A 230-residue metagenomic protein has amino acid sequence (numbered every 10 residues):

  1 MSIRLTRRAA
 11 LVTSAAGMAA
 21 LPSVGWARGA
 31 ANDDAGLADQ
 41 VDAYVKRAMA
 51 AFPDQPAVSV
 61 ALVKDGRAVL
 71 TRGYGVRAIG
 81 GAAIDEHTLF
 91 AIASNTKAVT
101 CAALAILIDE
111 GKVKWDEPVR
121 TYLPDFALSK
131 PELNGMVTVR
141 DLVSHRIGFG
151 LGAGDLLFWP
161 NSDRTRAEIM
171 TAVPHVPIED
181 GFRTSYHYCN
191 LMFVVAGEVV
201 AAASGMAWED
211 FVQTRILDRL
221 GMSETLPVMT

Functional and structural regions predicted by a protein language model:
M1-G17: N-terminal secretory signal peptides and thylakoid transit peptides that target proteins across membranes
G25-G29: Boundary at the C-terminal end of the N-terminal hydrophobic targeting segment
D33-K64: Beta-lactamase-like hydrolase cores
V45, G66, L142, I216: Conserved hydrophobic/aromatic pocket- or pore-lining residues that grip, position, or stack substrates in active sites
A50, V76-N190, G197, S204-M206 (+3 more regions): Active-site-proximal loop and beta-strand segments within enzyme catalytic domains
R67-A68, K112: Residue-level signal for well-ordered, solvent-exposed loop/turn and beta-edge residues enriched in charged/polar side
A68-Y74: Amphipathic coiled-coil signal-relay and dimerization helices
